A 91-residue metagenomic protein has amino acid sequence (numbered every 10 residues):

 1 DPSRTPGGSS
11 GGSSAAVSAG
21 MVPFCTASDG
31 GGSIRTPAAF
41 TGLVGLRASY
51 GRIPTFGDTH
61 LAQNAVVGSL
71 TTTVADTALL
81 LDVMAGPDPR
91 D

Functional and structural regions predicted by a protein language model:
D1-M84: Short glycine/serine-rich loop segments
R90-D91: Flexible, glycine/charged-enriched surface loops at secondary-structure junctions
